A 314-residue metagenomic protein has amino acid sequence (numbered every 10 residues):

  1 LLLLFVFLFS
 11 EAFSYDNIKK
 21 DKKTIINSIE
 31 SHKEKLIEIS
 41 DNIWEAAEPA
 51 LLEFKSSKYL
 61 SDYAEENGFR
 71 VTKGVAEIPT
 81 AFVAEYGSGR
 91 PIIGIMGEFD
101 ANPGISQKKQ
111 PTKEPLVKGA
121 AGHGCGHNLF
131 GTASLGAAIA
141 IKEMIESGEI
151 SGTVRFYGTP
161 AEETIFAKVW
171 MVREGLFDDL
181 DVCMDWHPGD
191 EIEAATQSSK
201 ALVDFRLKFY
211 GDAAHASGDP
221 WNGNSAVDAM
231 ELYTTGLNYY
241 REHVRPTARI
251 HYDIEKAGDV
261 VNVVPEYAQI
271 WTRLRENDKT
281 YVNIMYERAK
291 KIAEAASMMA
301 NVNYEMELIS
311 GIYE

Functional and structural regions predicted by a protein language model:
L1-E11: Bacterial N-terminal signal peptides
Y15-H123, T132-G152: Acidic/His- and Gly-rich active-site-bordering loop/insert found across diverse amide/peptide-bond hydrolases
Y15-N17, T72, E231-E314: Metal-dependent amide/peptide-bond hydrolase catalytic core, centered on the "pita-bread" metallohydrolase fold
S31-E34, L51, K55, Y59 (+9 more regions): Conserved active-site and cofactor/substrate-binding residues in soluble primary-metabolism enzymes
E48-P49, Y157-A161, I309-E314: Conserved short loop/turn motifs at secondary-structure junctions
T72, I92-M96, R155-G158, V182-D185 (+3 more regions): Structural recognition of the beta-strand scaffold that forms the well-ordered cores of secreted hydrolase catalytic
Y86-P91, A201, V263-A268: A short, glycine/Asx- and small/polar-enriched loop/turn that sits immediately N-terminal to a beta-strand
G104, K113-G122, N128-L129, I145-P265 (+1 more regions): Histidine/acidic-residue-rich, glycine-tolerant segments that coordinate divalent metal ions
